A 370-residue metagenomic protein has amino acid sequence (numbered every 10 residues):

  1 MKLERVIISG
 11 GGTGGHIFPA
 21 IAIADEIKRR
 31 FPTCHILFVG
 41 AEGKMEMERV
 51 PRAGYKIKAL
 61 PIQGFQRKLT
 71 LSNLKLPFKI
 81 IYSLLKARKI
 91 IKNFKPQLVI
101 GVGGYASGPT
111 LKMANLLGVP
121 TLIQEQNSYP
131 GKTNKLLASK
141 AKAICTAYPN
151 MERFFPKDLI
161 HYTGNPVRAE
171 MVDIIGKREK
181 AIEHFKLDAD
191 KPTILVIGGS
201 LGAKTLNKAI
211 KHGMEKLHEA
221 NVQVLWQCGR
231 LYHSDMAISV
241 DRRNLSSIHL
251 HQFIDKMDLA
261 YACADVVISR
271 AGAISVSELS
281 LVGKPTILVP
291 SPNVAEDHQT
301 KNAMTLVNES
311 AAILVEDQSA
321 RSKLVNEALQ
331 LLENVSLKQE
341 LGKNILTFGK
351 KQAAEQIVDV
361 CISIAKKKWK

Functional and structural regions predicted by a protein language model:
L3-G11, R30-K79, L84, Y232 (+1 more regions): Conserved nucleotide-sugar phosphate-binding/catalytic loop shared by glycosyltransferases and other
K44-E48, L98-L117: An aromatic- and histidine-rich active-site surface loop
K44-M45, R49, A53, G176-E183 (+4 more regions): Donor-nucleotide binding loops and adjacent catalytic segments primarily of GT-B fold Leloir glycosyltransferases
Y55, V119-P120, D265-V266, G283-S291 (+1 more regions): Structural loop-to-beta junction motif characteristic of Rossmann-like glycosyltransferase folds
K56, N115-R178, L187: Active-site-proximal region of nucleotide-activated glycan assembly enzymes, centered on histidine/acidic-rich loops
P96-L98, A262-S277, K284-P285: Acidic donor-binding loop of glycosyltransferase active sites
L337-K351: A short, well-ordered alpha-helix in the C-terminal region of glycosyltransferases
K350-K370: C-terminal alpha-helical cap of glycosyltransferases
